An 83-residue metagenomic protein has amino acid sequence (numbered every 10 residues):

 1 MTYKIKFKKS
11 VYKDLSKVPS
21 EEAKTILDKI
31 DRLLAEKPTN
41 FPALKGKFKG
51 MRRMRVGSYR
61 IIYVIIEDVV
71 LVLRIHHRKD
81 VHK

Functional and structural regions predicted by a protein language model:
T2-K17, E21-K24, D28, V56-Y59 (+1 more regions): Enriched for short, Lys/Arg-rich terminal
D31-M54: A short, surface-exposed loop/turn module that caps and links secondary-structure elements
